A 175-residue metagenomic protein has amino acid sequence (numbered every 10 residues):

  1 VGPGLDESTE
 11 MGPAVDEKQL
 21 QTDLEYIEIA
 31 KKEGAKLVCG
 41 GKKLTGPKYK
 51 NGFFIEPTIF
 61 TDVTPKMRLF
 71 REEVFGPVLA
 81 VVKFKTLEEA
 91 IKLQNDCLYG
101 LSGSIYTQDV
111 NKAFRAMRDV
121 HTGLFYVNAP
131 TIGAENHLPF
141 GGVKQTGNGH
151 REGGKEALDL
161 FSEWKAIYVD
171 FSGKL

Functional and structural regions predicted by a protein language model:
V1-E25, K42-F54, R71-G76, N136-H137 (+1 more regions): Flexible, acidic loop-helix segments that line cofactor/substrate-binding pockets
V1-S8, V38-G41, Y126-P130, F171-G173: Flexible, glycine/charged-enriched surface loops at secondary-structure junctions
K36-Y49, D62-K66: Conserved small-domain helix->loop->beta segment predominantly found in fold-type I
N51-L175: Conserved C-terminal structural/oligomerization subdomain of aldehyde/semialdehyde dehydrogenase
